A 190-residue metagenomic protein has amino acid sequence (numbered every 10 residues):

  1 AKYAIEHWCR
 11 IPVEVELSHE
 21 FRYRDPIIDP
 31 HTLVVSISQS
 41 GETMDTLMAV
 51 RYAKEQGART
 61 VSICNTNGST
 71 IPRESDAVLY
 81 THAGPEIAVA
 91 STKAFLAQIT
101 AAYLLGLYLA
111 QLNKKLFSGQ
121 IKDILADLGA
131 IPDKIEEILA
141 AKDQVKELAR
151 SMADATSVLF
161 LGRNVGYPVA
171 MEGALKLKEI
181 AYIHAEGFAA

Functional and structural regions predicted by a protein language model:
A1, D45-L47, P72-R73, A90 (+1 more regions): Short glycine-/acidic-enriched loop or helix-start segments at secondary-structure transitions that form or flank
A1-S36, E42, K54-V61, G68 (+2 more regions): Anionic-ligand anchoring segments at beta-strand to alpha-helix junctions in alpha/beta enzyme folds, i.e., glycine
A4, M48-Y52, E74, L104: Alpha-helical scaffold elements adjacent to nucleotide-binding pockets in ATP/GTP-utilizing enzyme cores
P30-L33, E74-H82: Active-site regions of enzymes building and remodeling cell-envelope glycoconjugates
S38-T46, G57-T60, K114, K134-E137: Transmembrane helical cores of multi-pass ion-transport proteins
T46-V50, C64-T66, A90-T92: Short beta-alpha junctions and helix-cap segments that line functional grooves
M48, T60-S62, P72, V78: Acidic, glycine-rich loop-and-beta core segments that form the ion-binding/anion-interacting portion of active sites
N67, A77-A190: Active-site phosphate/pyrophosphate-binding segments
